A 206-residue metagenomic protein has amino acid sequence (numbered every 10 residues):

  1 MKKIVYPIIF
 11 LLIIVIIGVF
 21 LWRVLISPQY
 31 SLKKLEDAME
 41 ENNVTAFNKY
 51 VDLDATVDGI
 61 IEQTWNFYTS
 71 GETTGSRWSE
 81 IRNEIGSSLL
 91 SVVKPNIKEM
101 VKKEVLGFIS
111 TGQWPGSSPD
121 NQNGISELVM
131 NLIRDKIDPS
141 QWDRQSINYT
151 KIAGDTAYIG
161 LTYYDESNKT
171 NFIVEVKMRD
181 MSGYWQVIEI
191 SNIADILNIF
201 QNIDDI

Functional and structural regions predicted by a protein language model:
M1-I4: Positively charged n-region of N-terminal signal peptides that target proteins for export
Y6-L25: Hydrophobic membrane-insertion alpha-helices, especially the h-region of bacterial N-terminal signal peptides
S27-N43: Alpha-helical transmembrane signal-anchor/signal-peptide segments
E40-T69: Short extracytoplasmic
G71-T74: Short, charged recognition helix plus adjacent turn of helix-turn-helix-like nucleic-acid-binding domains
R77-N131: Structured, soluble extracytoplasmic/luminal domains of envelope-associated proteins
W114-N123, N131-I137, Q145-T150, G154-Y163 (+1 more regions): Short beta-strand edge/turn micro-motifs at domain boundaries
